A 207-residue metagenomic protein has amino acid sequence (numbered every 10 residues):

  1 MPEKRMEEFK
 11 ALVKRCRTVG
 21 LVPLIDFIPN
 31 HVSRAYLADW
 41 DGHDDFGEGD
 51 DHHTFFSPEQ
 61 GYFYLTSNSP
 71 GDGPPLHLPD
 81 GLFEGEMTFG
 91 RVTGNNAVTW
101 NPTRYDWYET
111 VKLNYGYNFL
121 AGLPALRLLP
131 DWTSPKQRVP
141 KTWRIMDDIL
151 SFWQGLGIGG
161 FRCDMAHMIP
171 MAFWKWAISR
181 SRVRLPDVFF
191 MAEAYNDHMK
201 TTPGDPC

Functional and structural regions predicted by a protein language model:
M1-F152: Substrate-binding/active-site clefts of carbohydrate-active enzymes
H31, D44-G47, E59-Q60, Y64-G73 (+2 more regions): Active-site-proximal helices and loops of the catalytic beta/alpha 8
